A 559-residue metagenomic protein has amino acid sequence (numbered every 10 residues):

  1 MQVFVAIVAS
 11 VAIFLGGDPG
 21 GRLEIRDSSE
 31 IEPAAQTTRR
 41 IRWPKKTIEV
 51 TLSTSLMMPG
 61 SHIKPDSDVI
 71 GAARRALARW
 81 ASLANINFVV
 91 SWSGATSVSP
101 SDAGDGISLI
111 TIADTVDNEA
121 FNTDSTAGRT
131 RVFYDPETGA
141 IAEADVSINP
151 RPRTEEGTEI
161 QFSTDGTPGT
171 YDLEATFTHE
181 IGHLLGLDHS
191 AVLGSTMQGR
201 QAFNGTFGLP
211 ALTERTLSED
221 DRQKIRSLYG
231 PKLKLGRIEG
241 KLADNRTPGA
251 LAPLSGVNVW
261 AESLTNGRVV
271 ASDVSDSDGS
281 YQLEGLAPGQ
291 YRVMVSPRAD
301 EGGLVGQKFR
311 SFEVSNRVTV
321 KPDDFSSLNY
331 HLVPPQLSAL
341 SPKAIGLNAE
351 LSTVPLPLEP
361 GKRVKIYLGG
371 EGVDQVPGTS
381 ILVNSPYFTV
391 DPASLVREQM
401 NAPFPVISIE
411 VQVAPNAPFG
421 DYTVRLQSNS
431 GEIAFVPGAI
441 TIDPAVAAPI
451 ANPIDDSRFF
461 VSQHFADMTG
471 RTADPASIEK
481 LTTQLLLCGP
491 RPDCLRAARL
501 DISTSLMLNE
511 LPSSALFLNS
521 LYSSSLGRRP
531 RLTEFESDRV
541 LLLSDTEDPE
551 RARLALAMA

Functional and structural regions predicted by a protein language model:
S10-L340, V446-I450: Zinc-dependent metalloendopeptidases
G240-L242, I366-G372, V411: Aromatic/hydrophobic beta-strand junction motif of beta-rich domains
P288-G289, Q412-P418: Short, surface-exposed loop/turn segments at beta-strand-coil junctions that are enriched for proline with nearby
R292-V295, A417-N429: Short, aromatic- and glycine-rich surface loops/edge beta-strands on solvent-exposed regions
S296-D300, Q412, Q427-G431: Beta-strand-rich extracellular modules
P335-V383, D391-L395, Q399-M400, E432-A447: Beta-strand/beta-sandwich contexts
Q399-E410: Aromatic sugar-binding surface patches on proteins that engage polysaccharides or sugar-phosphate polymers
P444-A559: Composition-driven recognition of low-complexity segments enriched in small/aliphatic/hydroxylated residues
